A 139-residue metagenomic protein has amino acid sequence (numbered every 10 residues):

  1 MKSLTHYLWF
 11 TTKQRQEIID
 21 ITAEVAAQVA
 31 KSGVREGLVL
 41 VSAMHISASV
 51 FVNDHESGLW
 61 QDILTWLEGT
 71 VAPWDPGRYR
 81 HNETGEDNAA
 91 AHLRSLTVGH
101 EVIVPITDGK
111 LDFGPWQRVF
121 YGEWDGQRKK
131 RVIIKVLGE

Functional and structural regions predicted by a protein language model:
M1-E139: Active-site histidine-anchored catalytic micro-motif
